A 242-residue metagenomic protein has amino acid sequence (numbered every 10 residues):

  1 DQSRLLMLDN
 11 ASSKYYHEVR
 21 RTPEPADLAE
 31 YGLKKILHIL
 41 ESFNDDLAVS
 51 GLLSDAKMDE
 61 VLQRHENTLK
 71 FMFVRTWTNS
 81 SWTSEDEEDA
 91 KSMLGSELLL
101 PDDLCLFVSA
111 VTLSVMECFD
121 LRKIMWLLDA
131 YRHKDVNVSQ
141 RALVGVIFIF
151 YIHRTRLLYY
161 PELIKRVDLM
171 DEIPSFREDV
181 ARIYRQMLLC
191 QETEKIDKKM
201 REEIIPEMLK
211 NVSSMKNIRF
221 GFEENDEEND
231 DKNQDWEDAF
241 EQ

Functional and structural regions predicted by a protein language model:
D1-W77: Long, acidic/serine-threonine-rich intrinsically disordered regions with weak helical/coil propensity that act as
Q2-V19, R64, T68-F73, G95-Q242: N-terminal, non-catalytic alpha-helical interaction modules of very large eukaryotic scaffold proteins
K34-A56, T83-M93, C118-D129, R154-K165: Amphipathic alpha-helical scaffolding segments comprising HEAT/armadillo-like alpha-solenoid repeats
T78-W82: Alpha-helical solenoid scaffolds
